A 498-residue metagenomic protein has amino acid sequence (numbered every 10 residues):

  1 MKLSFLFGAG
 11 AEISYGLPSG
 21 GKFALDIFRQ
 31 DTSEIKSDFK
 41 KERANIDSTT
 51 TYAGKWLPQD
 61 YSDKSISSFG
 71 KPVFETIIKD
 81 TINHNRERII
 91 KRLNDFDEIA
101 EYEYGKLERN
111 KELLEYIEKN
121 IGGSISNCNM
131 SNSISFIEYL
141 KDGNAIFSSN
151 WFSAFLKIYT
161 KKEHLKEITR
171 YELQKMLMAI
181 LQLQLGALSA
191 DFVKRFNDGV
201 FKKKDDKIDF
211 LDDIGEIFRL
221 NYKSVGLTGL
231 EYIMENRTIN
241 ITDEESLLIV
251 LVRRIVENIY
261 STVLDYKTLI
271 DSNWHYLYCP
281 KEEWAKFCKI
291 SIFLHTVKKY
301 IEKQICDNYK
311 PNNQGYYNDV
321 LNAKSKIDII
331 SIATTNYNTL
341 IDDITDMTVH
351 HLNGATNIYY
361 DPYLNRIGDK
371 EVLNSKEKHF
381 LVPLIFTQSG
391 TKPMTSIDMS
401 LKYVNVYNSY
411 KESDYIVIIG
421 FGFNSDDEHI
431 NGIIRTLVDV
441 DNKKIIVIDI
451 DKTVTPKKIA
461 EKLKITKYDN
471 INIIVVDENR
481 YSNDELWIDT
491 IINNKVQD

Functional and structural regions predicted by a protein language model:
M1-G143, S148-F155, V404-D498: SIR2/sirtuin-family catalytic core signature
D47-S389, P393-S396: Extended, H/D-rich, highly charged conserved domains that either
M394-V404: A general structural motif
